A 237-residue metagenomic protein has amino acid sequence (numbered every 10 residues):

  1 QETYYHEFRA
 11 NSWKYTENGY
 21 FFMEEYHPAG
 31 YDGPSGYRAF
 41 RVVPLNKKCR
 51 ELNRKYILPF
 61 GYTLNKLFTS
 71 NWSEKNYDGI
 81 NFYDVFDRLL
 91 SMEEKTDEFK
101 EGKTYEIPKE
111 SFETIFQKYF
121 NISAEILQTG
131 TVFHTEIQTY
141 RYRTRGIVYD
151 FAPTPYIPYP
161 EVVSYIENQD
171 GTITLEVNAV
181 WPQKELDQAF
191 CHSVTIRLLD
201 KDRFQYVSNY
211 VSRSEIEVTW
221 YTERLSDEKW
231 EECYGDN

Functional and structural regions predicted by a protein language model:
Q1, L45-I147: Core segments of small alpha/beta cavity-forming domains
Y5-W13: Repeated scaffold domains used in trafficking and secretory/extracellular systems, primarily beta-propellers
N11, V148-F190: Functional cores of ribonucleases/endoribonucleases
K14, G19-E25: Short beta-strand elements that form the blades of beta-propeller/WD-repeat-like and other beta-sheet-rich scaffold
Y15-E17, S164-I173, I196-R203: A short, structured loop/turn motif at beta-sheet edges
H27-Y31, P182: Short glycine/acidic-enriched loop and turn motifs that connect beta-strands
P34-L45, K184-S193, L199, Y206-N237: Low-complexity, intrinsically disordered terminal/linker segments enriched in charged and Gly/Pro repeats
T131, V177-W181, S208-Y210: A mature extracytoplasmic/lumenal domain signature
